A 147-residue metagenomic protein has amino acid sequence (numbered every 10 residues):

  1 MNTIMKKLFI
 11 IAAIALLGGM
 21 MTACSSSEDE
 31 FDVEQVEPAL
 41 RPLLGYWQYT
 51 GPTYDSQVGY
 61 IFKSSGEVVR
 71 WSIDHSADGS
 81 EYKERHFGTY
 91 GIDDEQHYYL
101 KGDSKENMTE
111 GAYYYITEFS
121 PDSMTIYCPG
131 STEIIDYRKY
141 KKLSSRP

Functional and structural regions predicted by a protein language model:
M1-A23: Sec-dependent bacterial lipoprotein signal peptides
G18-L44, K141-P147: Bacterial Sec-dependent N-terminal signal peptides
E37-S56, Y90: Tryptophan-anchored aromatic micro-motifs
P52-Q57, S72-T132: Contiguous, well-ordered beta-strand patches that form the walls/edges of small beta-barrel/beta-sandwich domains
K63-S65: Acidic/polar residues in short coil/turn loops that connect beta-strands within repeat-based beta-sheet scaffolds
T132-L143: C-terminal partner/receptor-binding element of secreted or periplasmic proteins
